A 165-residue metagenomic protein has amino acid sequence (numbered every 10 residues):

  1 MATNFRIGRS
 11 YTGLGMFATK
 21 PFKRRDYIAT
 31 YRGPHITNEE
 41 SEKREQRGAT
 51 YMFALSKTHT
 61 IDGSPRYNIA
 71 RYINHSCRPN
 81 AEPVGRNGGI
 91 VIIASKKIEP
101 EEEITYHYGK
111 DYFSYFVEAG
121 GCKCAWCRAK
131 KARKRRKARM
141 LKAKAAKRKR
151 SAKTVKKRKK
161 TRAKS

Functional and structural regions predicted by a protein language model:
M1-P83, A132-K147, K156: Catalytic cores of histone-lysine modification enzymes
C77-S165: C-terminal SET catalytic tail plus cysteine-rich post-SET Zn-binding segment of SAM-dependent SET-domain
